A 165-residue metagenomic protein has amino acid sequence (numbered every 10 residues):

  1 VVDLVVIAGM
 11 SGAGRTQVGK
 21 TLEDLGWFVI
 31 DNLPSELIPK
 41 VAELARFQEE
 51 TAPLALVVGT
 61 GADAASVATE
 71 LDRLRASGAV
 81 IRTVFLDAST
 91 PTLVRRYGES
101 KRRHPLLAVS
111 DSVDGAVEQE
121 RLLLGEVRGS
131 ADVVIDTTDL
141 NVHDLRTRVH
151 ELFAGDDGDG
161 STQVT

Functional and structural regions predicted by a protein language model:
V1-V5, T51-L54: Pre-Walker A (Motif I) flank of P-loop NTPase domains
A8: Residues at the beta-strand->loop junction immediately N-terminal to the Walker
S11: The conserved Walker
G14: Conserved glycine(s) of the Walker
V18-G19: Post-Walker A alpha-helix
L25-S77: Conserved nucleotide-sensing/catalytic segment adjacent to the nucleotide-binding pocket in NTP-handling enzymes
I81-L124, V133, T137-T138: A glycine- and Lys/Arg-enriched "phosphate-lid" helix/loop adjacent to the NTP-binding pocket of small-molecule kinases
G115-T165: C-terminal accessory "lid"/substrate-recognition subdomains
